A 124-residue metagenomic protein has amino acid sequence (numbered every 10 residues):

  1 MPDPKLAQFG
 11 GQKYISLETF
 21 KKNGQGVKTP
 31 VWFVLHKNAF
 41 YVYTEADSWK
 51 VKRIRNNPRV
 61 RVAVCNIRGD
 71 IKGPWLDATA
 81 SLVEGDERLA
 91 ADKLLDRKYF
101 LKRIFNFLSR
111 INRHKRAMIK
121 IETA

Functional and structural regions predicted by a protein language model:
M1-P4, K28-V34, A80-G85: Short flexible/disordered coil segments
M1-S16, K72: Extreme N-terminal tail/first-helix region
P2, A7, G26, D92 (+1 more regions): Short linear sequence motifs
P4, T19-N23, I104-R110: Short helix-to-loop capping/linker segments positioned immediately adjacent to catalytic or ligand/cofactor-binding
Q12-A46, V62-V64, P74-L76: Short beta-strand segments
D47-K120, A124: Short, structured beta-strand-loop surface elements
